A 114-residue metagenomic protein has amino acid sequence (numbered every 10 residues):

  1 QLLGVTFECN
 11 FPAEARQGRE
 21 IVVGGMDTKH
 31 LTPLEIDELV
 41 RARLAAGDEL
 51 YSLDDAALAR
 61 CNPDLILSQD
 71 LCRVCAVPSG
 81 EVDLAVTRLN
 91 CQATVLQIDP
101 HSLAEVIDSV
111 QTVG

Functional and structural regions predicted by a protein language model:
Q1-G114: N-terminal ligand-binding lobe of clamshell/alpha-beta domains
